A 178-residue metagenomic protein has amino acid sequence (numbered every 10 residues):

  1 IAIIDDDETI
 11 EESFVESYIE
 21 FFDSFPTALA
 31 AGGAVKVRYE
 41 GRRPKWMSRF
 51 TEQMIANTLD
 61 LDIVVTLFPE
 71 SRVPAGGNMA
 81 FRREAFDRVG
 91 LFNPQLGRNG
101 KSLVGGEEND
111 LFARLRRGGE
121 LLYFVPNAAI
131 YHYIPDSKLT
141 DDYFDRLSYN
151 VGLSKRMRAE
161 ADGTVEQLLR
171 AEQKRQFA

Functional and structural regions predicted by a protein language model:
I1, R170-F177: Short, intrinsically disordered, charge-balanced linker/junction segments flanking boundaries in proteins
I1-T9: Short beta-strand-to-loop acidic/aromatic patch adjacent to the donor-nucleotide binding site
S13, S17, D110-R114, S154: Alpha-helical elements of Rossmann-like donor-binding domains used by nucleotide-donor carbohydrate transfer enzymes
S13-M47: Conserved donor NDP-sugar-binding/catalytic core segment of glycosyltransferases
F50-R72: Short, flexible, basic/aromatic active-site loop/helix in glycosyltransferases
P74-G76, S148: An anion-binding catalytic pocket shared by soluble metabolic enzymes
G76-F81, A85-V89, Q95-A128: A short, conserved alpha-helix in the catalytic core of glycosyltransferases
R117-L121, N127-A128, T140-R170: Catalytic core of nucleotide-sugar-dependent glycosyltransferases
